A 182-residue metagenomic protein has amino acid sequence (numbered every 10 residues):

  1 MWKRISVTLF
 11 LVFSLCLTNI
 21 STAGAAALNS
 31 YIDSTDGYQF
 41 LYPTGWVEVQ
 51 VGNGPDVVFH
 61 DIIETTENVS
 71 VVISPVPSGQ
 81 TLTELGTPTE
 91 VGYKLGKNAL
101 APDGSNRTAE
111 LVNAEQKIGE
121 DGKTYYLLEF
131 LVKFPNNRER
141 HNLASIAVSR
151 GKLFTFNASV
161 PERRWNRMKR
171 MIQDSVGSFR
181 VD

Functional and structural regions predicted by a protein language model:
M1-I5: Positively charged n-region of N-terminal signal peptides that target proteins for export
T8-T18: Bacterial N-terminal signal peptides
S21-A27: Boundary at the C-terminal end of the N-terminal hydrophobic targeting segment
A27, V49-N142, I146-V148, L153: Conserved polar/disulfide-associated segments of primarily extracytoplasmic proteins
S30-Q39, A99, N166-K169: Short aromatic-glycine motifs in intrinsically disordered, low-complexity regions
T35-G52: Proline-anchored loop/turn motifs at beta-strand termini and strand-loop-strand connectors
G37, L85-E90, E162-R170: Soluble non-cytosolic domains of exported or imported proteins
G151-D182: Surface-exposed amphipathic alpha-helical segments
